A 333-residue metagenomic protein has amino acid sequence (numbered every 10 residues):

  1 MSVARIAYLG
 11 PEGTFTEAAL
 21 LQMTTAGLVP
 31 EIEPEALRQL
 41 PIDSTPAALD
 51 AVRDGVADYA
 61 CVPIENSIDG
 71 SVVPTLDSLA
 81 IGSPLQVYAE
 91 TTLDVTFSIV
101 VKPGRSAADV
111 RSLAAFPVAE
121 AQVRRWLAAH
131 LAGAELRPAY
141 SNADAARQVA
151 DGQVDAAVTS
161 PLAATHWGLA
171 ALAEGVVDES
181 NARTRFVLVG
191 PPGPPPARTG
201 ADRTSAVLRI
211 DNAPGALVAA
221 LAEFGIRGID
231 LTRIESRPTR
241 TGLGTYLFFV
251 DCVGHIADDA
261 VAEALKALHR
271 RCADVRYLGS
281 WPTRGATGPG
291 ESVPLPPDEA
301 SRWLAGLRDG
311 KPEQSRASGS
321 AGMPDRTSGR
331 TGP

Functional and structural regions predicted by a protein language model:
M1-P333: Domain-level signature for soluble enzymes in the chorismate/prephenate branch of the shikimate pathway
